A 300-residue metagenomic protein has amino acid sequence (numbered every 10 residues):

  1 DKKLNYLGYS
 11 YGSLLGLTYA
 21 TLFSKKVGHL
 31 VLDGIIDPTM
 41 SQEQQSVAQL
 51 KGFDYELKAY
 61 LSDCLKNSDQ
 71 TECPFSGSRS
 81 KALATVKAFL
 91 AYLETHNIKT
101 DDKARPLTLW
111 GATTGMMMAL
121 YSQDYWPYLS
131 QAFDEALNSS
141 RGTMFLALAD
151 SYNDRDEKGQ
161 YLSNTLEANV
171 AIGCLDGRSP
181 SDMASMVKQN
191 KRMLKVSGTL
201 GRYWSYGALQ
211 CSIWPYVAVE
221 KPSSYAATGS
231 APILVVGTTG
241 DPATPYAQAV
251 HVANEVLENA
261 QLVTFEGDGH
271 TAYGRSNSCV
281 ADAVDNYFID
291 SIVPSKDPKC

Functional and structural regions predicted by a protein language model:
D1-Y11: Alpha/beta-hydrolase fold nucleophile elbow
S10-L15, F23, G240: Active-site loop->helix "elbow" adjoining a glycine-rich segment at hydrolase catalytic centers
T18-T85, Q131-E157: A catalytic-pocket lid/entrance helix-loop region that shapes and gates access to the active site across common
L83-A231, S276: Alpha/beta-hydrolase fold active-site neighborhood
C174, D241, V252, V284: Hydrophobic, well-ordered secondary-structure elements that form the walls of internal hydrophobic environments
G229, L234-G237, D241: Short beta-strand/loop motif that positions the catalytic acidic residue of the alpha/beta-hydrolase fold
P242-Q248: Conserved alpha/beta-hydrolase "acid-adjacent" motif
E266-C300: Catalytic active-site module of serine/aspartate enzymes centered on a nucleophile-bearing elbow/loop
